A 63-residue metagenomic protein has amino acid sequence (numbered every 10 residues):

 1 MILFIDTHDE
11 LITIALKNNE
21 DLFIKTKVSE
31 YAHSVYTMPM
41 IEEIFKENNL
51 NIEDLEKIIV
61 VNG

Functional and structural regions predicted by a protein language model:
M1-N62: N-terminal beta-alpha supersecondary unit
